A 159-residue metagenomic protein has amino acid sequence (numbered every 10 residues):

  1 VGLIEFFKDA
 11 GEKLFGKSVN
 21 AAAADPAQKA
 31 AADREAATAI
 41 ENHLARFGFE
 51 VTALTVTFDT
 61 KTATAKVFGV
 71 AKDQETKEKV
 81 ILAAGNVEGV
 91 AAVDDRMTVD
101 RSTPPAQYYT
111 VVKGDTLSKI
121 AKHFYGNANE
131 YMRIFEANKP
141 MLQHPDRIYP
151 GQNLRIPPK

Functional and structural regions predicted by a protein language model:
G2-E35: N-terminal presequence-like segments and adjacent domain-start helices
D25-T52: N-proximal, solvent-exposed amphipathic alpha-helical segments enriched in charged/polar residues
I40, L44, V51, E75-D94: Short, non-transmembrane amphipathic alpha-helical segments
F47-A65: Short edge beta-strands and adjacent turn/loop segments
T62-K66, A71, D100-A128, M132: Primarily a LysM-type cell-wall glycan-binding module
A83, V87-P104, M132-K159: Extracellular LysM carbohydrate-binding repeats and other cell-envelope/extracellular binding modules
